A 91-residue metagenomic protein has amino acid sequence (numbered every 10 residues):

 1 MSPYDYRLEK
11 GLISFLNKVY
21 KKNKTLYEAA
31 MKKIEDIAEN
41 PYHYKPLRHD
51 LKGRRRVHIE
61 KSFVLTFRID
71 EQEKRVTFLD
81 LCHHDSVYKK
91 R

Functional and structural regions predicted by a protein language model:
M1-Y6, N17, K24-E28, I59-F63 (+1 more regions): Enriched for short, Lys/Arg-rich terminal
R7-Y42: N-terminal first-folded block
G11, Y42, K52, S62 (+1 more regions): Residue-level recognition of oxygen-bearing side chains
K32-H58: A short, surface-exposed loop/turn module that caps and links secondary-structure elements
